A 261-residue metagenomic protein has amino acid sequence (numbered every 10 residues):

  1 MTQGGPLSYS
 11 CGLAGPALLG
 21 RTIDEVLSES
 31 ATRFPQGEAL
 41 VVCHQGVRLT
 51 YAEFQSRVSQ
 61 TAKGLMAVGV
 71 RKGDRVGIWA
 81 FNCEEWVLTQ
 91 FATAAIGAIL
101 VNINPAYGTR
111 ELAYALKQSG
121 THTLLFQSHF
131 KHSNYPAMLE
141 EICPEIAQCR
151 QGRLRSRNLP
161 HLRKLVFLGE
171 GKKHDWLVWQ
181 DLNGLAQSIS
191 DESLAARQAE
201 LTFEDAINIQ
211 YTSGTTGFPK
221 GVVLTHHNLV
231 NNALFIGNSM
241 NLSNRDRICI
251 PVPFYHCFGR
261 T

Functional and structural regions predicted by a protein language model:
M1-L49, E53-V68, K72, L112 (+4 more regions): N-lobe entry segment of adenylate-forming
L19, A39-F91, G108-A113, V178-Q187 (+2 more regions): Conserved AMP-binding/adenylate-forming core of the ANL superfamily
P35-E38, N158-L162, V166-F167, K173 (+3 more regions): Conserved pre-ATP/AMP-binding loop-to-beta segment of ANL
R48-A52, Q198-N231: Conserved AMP-binding A3 loop
A62-K63, D74-R75, F81-V101, P105-T109 (+3 more regions): A short helix-loop-beta submotif of the ANL/AMP-binding
A67-V70, N238-L242: Glycine-rich helix-loop-beta junction characteristic of Rossmann-like nucleotide cofactor-binding loops
V68, I96-G184: Structural core segment of the AMP-binding/adenylate-forming
I78, S239-T261: Conserved AMP-binding loop of ANL adenylate-forming enzymes
